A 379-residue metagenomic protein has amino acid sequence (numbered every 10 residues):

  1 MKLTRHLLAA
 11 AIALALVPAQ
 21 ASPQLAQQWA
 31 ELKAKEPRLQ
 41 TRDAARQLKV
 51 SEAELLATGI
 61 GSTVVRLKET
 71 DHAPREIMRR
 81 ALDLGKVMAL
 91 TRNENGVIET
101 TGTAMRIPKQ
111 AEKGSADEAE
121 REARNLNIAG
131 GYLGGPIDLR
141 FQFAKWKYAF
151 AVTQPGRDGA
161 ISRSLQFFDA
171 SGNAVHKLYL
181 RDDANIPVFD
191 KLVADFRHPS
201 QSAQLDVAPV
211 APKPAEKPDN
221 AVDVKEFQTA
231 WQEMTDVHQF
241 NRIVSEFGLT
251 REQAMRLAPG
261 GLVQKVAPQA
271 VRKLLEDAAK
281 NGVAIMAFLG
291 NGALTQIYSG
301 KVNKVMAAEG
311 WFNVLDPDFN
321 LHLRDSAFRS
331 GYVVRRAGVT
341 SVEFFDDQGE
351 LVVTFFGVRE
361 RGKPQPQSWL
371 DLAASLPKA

Functional and structural regions predicted by a protein language model:
M1-Q20: Gram-negative bacterial Sec-dependent N-terminal signal peptides
S22-A53, A57-G61, A89, K280-Q296 (+1 more regions): C-terminal functional regions that serve as terminal interaction/effector modules
S22-D158: An N-terminus-focused feature that recognizes amino-terminal "leader" regions
P23-Q24, A30-K33, A45, E94-I98 (+2 more regions): Hydrophobic, ordered structural segments
R38-S51, L55, T70-H72, V87-M88 (+2 more regions): Surface-exposed interaction/gating patches
T101-T103, K177-D182, T354-V358: Short, tandemly repeated low-complexity microdomains enriched for cysteine and small residues
R121-N125, G134-P136, V193-A203, L315-N320 (+1 more regions): Short, surface-exposed secondary-structure junctions/capping segments
I137-K147, P268, P317-S326, S330: DNA replication sliding-clamp ring fold and its partner-interaction surfaces
